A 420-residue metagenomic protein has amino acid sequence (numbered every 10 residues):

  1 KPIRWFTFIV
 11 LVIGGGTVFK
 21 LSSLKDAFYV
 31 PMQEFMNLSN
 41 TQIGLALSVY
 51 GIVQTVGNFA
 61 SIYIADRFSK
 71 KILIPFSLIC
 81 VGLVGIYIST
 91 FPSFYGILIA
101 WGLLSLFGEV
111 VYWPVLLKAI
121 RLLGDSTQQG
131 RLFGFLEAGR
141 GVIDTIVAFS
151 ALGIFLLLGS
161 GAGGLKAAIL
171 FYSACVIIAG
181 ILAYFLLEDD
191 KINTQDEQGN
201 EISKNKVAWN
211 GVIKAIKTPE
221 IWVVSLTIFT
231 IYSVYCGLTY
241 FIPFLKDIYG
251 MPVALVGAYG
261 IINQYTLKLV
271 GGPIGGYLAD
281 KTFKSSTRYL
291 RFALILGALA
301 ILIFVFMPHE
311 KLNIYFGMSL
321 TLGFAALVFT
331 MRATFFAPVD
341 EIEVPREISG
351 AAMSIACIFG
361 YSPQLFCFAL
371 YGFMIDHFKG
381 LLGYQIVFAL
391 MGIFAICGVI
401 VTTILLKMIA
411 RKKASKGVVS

Functional and structural regions predicted by a protein language model:
K25-A27, V147-A148, T218-G275, R332 (+1 more regions): Extracytoplasmic gate region of multi-pass secondary transporters
V56-F94: Conserved MFS/SLC helix-loop-helix module at the cytosolic interface between two early adjacent transmembrane helices
R67-L78, D280-I295: Cytoplasmic membrane-interface "Motif A"-like loop-to-helix N-cap segments of 12-TM Major Facilitator Superfamily
W101-G139: Cytoplasmic helix-loop-helix junction between adjacent transmembrane helices in 12-TM secondary transporters
G130-F155, C357-F368: Glycine-rich segments within core transmembrane alpha-helices of 12-TM secondary carriers
S173-D196, V401-L406: C-terminal membrane-cytosol helix-exit motif in multi-pass small-molecule transporters
S285-F335: C-terminal transmembrane helical hairpin of 12-TM major facilitator-type secondary transporters
E343-K379: A late C-terminal transmembrane helix in Major Facilitator Superfamily
